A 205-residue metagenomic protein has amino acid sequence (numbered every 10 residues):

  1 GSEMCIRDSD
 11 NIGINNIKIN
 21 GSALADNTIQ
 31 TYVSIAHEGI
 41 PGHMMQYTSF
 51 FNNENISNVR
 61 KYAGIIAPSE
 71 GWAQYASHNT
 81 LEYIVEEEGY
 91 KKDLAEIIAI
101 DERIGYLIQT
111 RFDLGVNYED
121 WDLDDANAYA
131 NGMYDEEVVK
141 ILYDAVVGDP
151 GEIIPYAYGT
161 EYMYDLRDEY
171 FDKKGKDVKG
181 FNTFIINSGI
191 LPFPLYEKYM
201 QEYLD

Functional and structural regions predicted by a protein language model:
G1-I6: Short, small-residue-biased leader/transition segments that mark boundaries at the very start of proteins
I19-A36: Short pre-active-site segment immediately N-terminal to the catalytic Zn-binding motif
N27, M45-S69: Post-HEXXH active-site segment of zinc metalloproteases
S34, E38-M44, T48, G71 (+1 more regions): Catalytic glutamate of the conserved HExxH
K61-G71, G148-Y156: Active-site metal-coordination segments of metallo-dependent hydrolases
P68-E82, T160: An active-site-proximal "capping" alpha-helix that borders the catalytic cofactor pocket
H78-V147: Long, amphipathic alpha-helical stalk/connector segments used for oligomerization, subunit docking, or mechanical
Y134-D205: C-terminal, non-catalytic "cap/extension" segments appended to globular domains
